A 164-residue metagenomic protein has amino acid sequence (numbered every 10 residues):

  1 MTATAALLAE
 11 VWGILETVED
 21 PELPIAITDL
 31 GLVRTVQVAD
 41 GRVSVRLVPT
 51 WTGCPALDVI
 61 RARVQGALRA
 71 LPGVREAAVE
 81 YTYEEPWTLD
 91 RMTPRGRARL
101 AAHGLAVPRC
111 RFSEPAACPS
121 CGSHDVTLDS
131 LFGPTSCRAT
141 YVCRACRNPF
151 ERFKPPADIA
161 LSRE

Functional and structural regions predicted by a protein language model:
M1-E164: Domain-level signature for proteins that mediate thiol-based redox and metal-cofactor handling
